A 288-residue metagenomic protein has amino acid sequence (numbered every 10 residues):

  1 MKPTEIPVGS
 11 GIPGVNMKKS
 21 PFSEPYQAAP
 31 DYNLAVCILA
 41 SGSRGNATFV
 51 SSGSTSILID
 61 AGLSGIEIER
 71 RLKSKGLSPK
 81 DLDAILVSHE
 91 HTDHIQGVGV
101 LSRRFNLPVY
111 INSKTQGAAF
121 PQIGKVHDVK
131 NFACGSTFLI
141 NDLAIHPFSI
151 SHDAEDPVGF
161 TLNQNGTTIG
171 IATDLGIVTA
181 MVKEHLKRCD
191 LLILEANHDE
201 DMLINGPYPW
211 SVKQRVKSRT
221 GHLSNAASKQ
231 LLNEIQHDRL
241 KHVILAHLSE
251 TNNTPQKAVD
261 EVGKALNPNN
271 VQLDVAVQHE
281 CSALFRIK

Functional and structural regions predicted by a protein language model:
K2-S23, Q256-K288: C-terminal regulatory/interaction regions
S10-K75, V158-T173, L191: Conserved beta-strand hairpin/beta-sheet module of binuclear metal-dependent hydrolase folds, prominently
F22, S113-G166: Metallo-beta-lactamase
I59-G62, L82-E90, Y110-S113, G170-T173 (+3 more regions): Active-site neighborhood of phospho(di)ester-bond hydrolases with catalytic His/Asp-centered motifs
G65-I111: Active-site metal-binding motif and surrounding structural segment of the metallo-beta-lactamase
H91-I95, G117-A119, A154-E155, V178-A180 (+2 more regions): Active-site environment of divalent metal-dependent phosphoester hydrolases
Q96-F105, A119-P121, N253-D260: Metal-dependent catalytic neighborhoods of phosphoester/phosphodiester hydrolases
A180-V277: Cap/insert and terminal regions of metallo-dependent hydrolase folds
